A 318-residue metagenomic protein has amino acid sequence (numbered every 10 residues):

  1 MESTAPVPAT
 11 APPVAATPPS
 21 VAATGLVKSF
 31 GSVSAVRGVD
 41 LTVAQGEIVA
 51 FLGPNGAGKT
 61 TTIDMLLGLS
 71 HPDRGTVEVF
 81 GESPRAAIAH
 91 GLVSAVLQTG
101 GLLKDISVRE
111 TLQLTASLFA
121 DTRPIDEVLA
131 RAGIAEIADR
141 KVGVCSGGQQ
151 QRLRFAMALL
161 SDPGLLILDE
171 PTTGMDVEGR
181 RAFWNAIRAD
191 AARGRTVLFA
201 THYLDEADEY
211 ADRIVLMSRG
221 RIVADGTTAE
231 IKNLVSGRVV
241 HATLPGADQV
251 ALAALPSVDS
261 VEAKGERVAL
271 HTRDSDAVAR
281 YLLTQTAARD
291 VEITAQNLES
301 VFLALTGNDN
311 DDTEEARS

Functional and structural regions predicted by a protein language model:
M1-V27, N308-S318: ABC-family P-loop ATPase nucleotide-binding domain
V14-A15, L103, A116, L270 (+1 more regions): A general boundary/transition motif marking the beginning of the first structured unit of a protein
P18-A23, K28-F199, L204-S218, A224: ABC transporter nucleotide-binding domains
F30, A116-A120, A132, V235 (+3 more regions): A broad structural signal for alpha-helix termini and local helix breaks/kinks
R213, V235-G237: Short, flexible active-site loops
A229-L234: Short acidic-hydrophobic catalytic motif
G237-D312, S318: Short, charged/small-residue-rich alpha-helical element at the C-terminal edge of ABC transporter nucleotide-binding
